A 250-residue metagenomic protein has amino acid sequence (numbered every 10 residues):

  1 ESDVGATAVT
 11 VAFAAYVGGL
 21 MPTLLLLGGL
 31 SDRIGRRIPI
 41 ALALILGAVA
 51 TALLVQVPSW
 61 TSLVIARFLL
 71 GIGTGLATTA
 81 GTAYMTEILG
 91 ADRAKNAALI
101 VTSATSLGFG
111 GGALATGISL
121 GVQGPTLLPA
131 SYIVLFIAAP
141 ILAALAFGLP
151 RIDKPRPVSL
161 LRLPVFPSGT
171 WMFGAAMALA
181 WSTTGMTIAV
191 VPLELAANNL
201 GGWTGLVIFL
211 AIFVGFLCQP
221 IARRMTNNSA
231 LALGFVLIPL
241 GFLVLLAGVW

Functional and structural regions predicted by a protein language model:
E1-V17, T170-A176, A180-G201: Helix-loop boundary and gating motifs at the non-cytosolic
D3, G35, Q56-T61, A247-V249: Helix-breaking motifs and short loop linkers at transmembrane-helix boundaries and internal kinks in secondary membrane
A50, T61-L70: Paired small-residue
A66-T105: Cytoplasmic helix-loop-helix junction between adjacent transmembrane helices in 12-TM secondary transporters
K95-F147: Helix-loop-helix hairpin linking two adjacent transmembrane segments in secondary transporters
R151-F173: Juxtamembrane intracellular "pre-TM" segments in multi-pass secondary transporters
W203-N227: Transmembrane alpha-helices of Major Facilitator/SLC transporters
N228-W250: C-terminal transmembrane helical hairpin of 12-TM major facilitator-type secondary transporters
